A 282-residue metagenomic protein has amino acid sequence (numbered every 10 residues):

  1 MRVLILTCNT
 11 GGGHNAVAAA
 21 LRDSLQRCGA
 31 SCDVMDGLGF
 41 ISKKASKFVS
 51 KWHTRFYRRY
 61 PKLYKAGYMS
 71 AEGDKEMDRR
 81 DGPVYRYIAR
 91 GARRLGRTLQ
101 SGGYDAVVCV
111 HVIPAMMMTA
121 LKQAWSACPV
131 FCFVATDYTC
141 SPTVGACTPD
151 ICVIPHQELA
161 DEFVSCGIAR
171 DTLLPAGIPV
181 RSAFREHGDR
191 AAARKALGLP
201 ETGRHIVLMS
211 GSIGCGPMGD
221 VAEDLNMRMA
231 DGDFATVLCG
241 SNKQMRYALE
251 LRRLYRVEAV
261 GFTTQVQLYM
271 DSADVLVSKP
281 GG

Functional and structural regions predicted by a protein language model:
M1-L4: Extreme N-terminal starter segment of soluble prokaryotic enzymes
G12, V17, S70-I168, T172-P175: Active-site and donor-binding regions of nucleotide-sugar-utilizing enzymes
A20-G96, S101: Conserved N-terminal ligand/cofactor-binding loop architecture of enzyme catalytic domains
G29, Y104, T148-P149, G232 (+1 more regions): Short, well-ordered alpha-helix to beta-strand connector turns
D150-H205, S210-S212, N242-M245: A nucleotide-sugar donor-handling region in carbohydrate enzymes
A192, L199-V275: Donor-nucleotide binding loops and adjacent catalytic segments primarily of GT-B fold Leloir glycosyltransferases
S278: Replace "UDP/GDP/ADP/TDP-sugars" with "nucleotide-sugars
G281: Aromatic "clamp/platform" in nucleotide-sugar-dependent glycosyltransferases that forms part of the donor/acceptor
